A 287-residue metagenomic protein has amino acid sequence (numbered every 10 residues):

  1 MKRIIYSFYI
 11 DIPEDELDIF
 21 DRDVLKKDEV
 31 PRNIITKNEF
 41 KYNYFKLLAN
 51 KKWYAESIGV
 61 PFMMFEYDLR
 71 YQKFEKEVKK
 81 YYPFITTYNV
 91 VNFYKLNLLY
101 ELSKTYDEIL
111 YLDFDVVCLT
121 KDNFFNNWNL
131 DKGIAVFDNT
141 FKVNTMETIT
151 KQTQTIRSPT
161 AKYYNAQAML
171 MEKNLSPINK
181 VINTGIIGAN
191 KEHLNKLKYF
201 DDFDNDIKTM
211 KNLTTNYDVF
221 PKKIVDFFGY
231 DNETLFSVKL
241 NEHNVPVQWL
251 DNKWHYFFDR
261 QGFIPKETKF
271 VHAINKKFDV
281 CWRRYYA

Functional and structural regions predicted by a protein language model:
M1-Y94, E101-T105, F227-D231, I274-C281: N-terminal anchoring/stem segment of glycosyltransferases
Y6-F8, F65-E66, L112-F114, T120-K121 (+5 more regions): Short His-Asn-centered micro-motif
I10-P13, D68-Q72, V116-C118, F141-K142 (+3 more regions): Short, solvent-exposed loop/turn segments at secondary-structure junctions
E16-E39, F74-T86, N144-K173, M210-K222: Charged, glycine/proline-rich intrinsically disordered loops and linkers
L48-K52, L99-Y100, F124-N126, F236-S237: Short amphipathic alpha-helical segments and helix-helix/interface helices
G59-Q72, L112-F114, P246-Q261: Acidic carboxylate-rich catalytic motifs and surrounding loops in phosphoryl-/glycosyl-chemistry enzymes
T87-R157, A189: GT-A fold catalytic core of metal-dependent nucleotide-sugar glycosyltransferases, centered on the diacidic
M169-R283: Catalytic core and acceptor-binding pocket of nucleotide-sugar-dependent glycosyltransferases
